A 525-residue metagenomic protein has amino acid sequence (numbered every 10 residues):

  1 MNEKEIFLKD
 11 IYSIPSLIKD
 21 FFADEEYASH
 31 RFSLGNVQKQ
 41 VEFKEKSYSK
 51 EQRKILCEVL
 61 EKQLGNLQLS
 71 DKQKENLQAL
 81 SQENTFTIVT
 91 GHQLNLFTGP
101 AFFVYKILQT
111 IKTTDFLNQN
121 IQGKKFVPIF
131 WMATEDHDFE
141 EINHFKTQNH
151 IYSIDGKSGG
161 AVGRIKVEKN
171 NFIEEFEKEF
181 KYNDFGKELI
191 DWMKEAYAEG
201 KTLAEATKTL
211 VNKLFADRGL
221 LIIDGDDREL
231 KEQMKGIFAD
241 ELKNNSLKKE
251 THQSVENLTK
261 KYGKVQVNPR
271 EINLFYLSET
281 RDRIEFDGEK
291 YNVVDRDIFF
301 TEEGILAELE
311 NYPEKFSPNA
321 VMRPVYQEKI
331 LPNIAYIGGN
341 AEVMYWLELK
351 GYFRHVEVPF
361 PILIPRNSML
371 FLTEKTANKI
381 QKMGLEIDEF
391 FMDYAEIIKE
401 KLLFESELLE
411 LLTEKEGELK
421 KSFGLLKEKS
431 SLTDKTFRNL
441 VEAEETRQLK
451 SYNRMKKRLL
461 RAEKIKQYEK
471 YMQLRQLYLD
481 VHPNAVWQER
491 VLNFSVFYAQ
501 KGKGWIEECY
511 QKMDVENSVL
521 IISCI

Functional and structural regions predicted by a protein language model:
M1-L69, G91: N-terminal leader/transition segments
E83-N118, G338: N-terminal catalytic cores of NTP/NDP-binding nucleotidyl/phosphoryl-transfer enzymes
P100-A101, T114-D138, P361: Glycine-rich phosphate/pyrophosphate-binding loops and their adjacent beta-strand/loop elements at enzyme active sites
A101-F102, F139-F145, Q233-F238: Short acidic, glycine/serine/threonine-rich loops at helix termini
F139-K146, F371-L403: A structural-propensity feature for long, helix-poor, extended segments
K146-E174: A glycine-rich helix N-cap at a beta->alpha junction
L214-F300, G304-A307, E396, E400-I525: Long, compositionally biased intrinsically disordered regions
V265, R270-I334, N340-G351, F360 (+1 more regions): A translation/RNA-centric and nucleic-acid-associated enzymatic feature enriched in Class II aminoacyl-tRNA synthetases
